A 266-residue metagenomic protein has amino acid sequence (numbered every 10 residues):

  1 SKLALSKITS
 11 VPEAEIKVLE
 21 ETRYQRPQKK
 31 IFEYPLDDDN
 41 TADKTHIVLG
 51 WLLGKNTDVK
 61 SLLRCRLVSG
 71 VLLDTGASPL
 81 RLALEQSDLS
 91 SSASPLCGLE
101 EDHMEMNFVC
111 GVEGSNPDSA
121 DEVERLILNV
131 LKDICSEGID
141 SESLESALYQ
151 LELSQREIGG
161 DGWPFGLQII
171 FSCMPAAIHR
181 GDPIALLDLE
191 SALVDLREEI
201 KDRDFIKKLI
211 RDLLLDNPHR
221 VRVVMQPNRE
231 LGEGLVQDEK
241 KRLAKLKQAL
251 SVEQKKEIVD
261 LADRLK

Functional and structural regions predicted by a protein language model:
S1-L3: Non-catalytic, conformational "gating/processing" segments within enzyme and secreted inhibitor domains
S6-V59, G70-D121, R125, D140-Q168 (+3 more regions): Non-catalytic beta-strand/loop surface segments
K60-S61, V236: Short acidic, glycine/serine/threonine-rich loops at helix termini
L128-K132, L193-V194: Amphipathic alpha-helical segments within well-ordered protein domains
D133-I139: Short arginine-rich
A147-K266: C-terminal regions of mature proteins
